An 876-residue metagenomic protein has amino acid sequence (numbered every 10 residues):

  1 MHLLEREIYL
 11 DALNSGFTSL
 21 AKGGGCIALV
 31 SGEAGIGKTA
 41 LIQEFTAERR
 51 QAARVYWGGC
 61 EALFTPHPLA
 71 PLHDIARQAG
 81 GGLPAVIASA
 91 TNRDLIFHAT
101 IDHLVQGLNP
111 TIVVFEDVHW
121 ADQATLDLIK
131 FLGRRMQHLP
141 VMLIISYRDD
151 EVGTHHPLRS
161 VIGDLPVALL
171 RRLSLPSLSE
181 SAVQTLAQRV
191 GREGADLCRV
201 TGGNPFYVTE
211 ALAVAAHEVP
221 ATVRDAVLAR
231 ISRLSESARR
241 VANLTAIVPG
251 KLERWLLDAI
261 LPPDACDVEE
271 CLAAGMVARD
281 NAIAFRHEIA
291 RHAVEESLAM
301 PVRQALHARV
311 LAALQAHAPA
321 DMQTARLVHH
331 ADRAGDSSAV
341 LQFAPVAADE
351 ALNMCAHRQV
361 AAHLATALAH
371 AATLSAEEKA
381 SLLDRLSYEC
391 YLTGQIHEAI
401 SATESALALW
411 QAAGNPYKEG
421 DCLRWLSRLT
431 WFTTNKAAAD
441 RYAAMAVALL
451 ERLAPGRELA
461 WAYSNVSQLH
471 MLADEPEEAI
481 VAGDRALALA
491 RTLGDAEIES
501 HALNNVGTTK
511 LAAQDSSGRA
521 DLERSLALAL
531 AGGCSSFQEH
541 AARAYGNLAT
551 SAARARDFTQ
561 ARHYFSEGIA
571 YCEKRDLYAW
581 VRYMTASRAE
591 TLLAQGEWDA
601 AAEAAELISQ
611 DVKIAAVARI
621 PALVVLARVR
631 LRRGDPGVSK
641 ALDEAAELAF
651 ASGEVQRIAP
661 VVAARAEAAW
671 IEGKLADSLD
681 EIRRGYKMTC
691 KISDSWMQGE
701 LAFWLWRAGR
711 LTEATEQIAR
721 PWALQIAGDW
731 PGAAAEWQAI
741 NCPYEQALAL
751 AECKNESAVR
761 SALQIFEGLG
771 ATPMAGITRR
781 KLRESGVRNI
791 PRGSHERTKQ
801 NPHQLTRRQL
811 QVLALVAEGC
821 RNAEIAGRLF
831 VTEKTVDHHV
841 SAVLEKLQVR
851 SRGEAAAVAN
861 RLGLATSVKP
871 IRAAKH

Functional and structural regions predicted by a protein language model:
H2-G16, I96, R808: N-terminal pre-P-loop "Q-motif" helix
G25-I27, L41-F45, D74, P110 (+7 more regions): Extended alpha-helical scaffolding segments used for macromolecular assembly and cargo binding
S31, I36, L41, R54 (+3 more regions): Short secondary-structure boundary elements
G35, Y147, A293, H329 (+13 more regions): Tandem amphipathic alpha-helical repeat scaffolds
I36, A40-T111, W120, D150-V152 (+1 more regions): Conserved phosphate-binding/catalytic loops and adjacent sensor/switch elements of nucleotide-binding enzymes, spanning
L128-D164, L169-L173: Sensor-1/coupling segment of RecA-like P-loop NTPase cores
A312, A348-D349, L368-A369, S405-G414 (+11 more regions): Amphipathic alpha-helical segments of tetratricopeptide repeats
N741, R780-R783, R792-R850, E854-H876: Helix-turn-helix DNA-binding segment
